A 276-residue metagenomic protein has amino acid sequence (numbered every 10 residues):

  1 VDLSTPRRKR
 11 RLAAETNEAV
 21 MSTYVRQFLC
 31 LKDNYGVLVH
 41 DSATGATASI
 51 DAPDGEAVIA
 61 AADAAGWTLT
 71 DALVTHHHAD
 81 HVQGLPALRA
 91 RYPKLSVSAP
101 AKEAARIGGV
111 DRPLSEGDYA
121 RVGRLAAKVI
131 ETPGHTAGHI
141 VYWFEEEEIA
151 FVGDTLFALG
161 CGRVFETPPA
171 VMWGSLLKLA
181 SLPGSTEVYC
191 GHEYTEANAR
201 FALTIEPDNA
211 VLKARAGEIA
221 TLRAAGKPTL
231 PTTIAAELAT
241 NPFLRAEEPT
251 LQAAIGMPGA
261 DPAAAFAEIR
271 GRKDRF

Functional and structural regions predicted by a protein language model:
R7-V20: Short, Lys/Arg-enriched N-terminal segments with co-localized hydrophobic residues within the first ~10-30 amino acids
M21-L69, V141-G153: Conserved beta-strand hairpin/beta-sheet module of binuclear metal-dependent hydrolase folds, prominently
L38, Y119-E145, I149, S181: Core dinuclear metal-dependent hydrolase active-site scaffold
V39, D51, H76, T132-H135 (+4 more regions): Divalent metal-coordination and catalytic microenvironments
T47, D54-E131, E148: Active-site HxH/HxHxD metal-binding segment of metal-dependent hydrolases
A52-P53, H77, K102-E103, H135-T136 (+4 more regions): Active-site metal-binding loops of divalent metal-dependent hydrolases
G160-T186: Active-site-adjacent loop/tail segments of enzyme domains
L177-E187, E196-F276: Accessory terminal helices/loops
